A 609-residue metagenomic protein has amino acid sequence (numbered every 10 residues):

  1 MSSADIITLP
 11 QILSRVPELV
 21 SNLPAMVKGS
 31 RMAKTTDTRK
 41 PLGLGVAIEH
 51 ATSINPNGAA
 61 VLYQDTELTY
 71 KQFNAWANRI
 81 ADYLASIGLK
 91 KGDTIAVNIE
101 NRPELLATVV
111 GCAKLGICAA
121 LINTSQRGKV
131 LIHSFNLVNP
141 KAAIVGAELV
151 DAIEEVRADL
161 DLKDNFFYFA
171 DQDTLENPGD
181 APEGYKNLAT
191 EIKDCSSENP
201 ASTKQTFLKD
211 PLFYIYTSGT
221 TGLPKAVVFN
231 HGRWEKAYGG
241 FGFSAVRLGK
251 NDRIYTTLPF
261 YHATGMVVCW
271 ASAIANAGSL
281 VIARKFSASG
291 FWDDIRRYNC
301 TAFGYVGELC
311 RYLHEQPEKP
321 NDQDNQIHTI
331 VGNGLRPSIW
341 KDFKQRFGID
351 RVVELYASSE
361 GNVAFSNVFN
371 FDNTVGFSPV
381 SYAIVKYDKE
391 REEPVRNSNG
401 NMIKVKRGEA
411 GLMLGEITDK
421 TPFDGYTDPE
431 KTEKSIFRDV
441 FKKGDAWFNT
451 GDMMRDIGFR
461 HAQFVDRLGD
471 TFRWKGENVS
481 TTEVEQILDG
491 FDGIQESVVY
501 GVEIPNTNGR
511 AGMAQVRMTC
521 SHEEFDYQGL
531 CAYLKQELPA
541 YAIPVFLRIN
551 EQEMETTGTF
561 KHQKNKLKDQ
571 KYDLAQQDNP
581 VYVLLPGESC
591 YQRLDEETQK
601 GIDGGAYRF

Functional and structural regions predicted by a protein language model:
S2-V16, S86-I87, V110, K114-E191 (+2 more regions): Structural core segment of the AMP-binding/adenylate-forming
T36-P41, G45, E49, N57-R102 (+4 more regions): Conserved AMP-binding/adenylate-forming core of the ANL superfamily
T69-K71, L212-K236: Conserved AMP-binding A3 loop
Q126-H133, A143-G146, F303, A357 (+5 more regions): AMP-binding/adenylate-forming catalytic core of the ANL superfamily
Y168-A170, T190-Y216, L223, V246-R253: Conserved pre-ATP/AMP-binding loop-to-beta segment of ANL
E235-R253, Y261-T301, Q316: Conserved AMP-binding/adenylation subdomain of ANL enzymes
A275, R297-Y305, H314-D388, P422: Gly/Ser/Thr-rich phosphate-binding loop
V498-I504, M513-R517, C531-F609: Conserved C-terminal "lid"/linker of ANL adenylate-forming enzymes
